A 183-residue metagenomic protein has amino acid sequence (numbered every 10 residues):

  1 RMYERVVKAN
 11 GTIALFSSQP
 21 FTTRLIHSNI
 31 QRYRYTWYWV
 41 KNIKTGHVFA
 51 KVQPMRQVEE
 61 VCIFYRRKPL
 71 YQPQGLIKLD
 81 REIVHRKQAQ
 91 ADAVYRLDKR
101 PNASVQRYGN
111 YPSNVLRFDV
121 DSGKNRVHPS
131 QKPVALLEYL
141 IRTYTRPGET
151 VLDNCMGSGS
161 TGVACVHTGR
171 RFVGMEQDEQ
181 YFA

Functional and structural regions predicted by a protein language model:
R1-F182: Core catalytic lobe of class I
